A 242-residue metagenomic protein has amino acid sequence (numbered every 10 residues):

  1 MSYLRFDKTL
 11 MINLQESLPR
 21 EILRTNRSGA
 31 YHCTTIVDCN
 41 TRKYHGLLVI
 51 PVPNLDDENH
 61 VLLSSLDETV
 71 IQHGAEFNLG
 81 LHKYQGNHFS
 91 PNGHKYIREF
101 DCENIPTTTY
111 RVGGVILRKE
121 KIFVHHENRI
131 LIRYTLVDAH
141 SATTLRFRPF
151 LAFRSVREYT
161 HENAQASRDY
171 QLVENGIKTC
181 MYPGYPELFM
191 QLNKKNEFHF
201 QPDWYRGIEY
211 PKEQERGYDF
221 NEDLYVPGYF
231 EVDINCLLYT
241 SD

Functional and structural regions predicted by a protein language model:
M1-D242: Terminal accessory carbohydrate-recognition/targeting modules of carbohydrate-active enzymes
